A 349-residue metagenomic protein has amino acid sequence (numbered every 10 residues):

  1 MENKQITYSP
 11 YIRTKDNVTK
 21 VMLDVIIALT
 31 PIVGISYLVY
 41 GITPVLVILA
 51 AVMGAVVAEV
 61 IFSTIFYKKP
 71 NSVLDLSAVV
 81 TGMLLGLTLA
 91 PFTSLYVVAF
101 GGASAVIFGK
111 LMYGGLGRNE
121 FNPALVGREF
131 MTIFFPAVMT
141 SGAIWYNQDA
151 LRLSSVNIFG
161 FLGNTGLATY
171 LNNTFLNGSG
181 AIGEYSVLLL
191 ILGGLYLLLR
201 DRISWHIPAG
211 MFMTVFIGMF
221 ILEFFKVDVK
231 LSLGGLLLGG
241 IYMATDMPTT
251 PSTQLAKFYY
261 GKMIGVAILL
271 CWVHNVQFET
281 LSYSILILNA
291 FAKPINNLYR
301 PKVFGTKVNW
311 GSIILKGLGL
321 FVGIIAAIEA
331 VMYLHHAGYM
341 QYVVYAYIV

Functional and structural regions predicted by a protein language model:
M1-V56, V60, L334-Y345: N-terminal signal-anchor module of multipass membrane proteins
D24-I32, V47-E59, S77-G82, G86 (+14 more regions): Alpha-helical transmembrane segments in multi-pass membrane proteins
G41-G54, F92-A103, N173-V187, F224-L236: Structural signature of hydrophobic alpha-helical transmembrane segments
P70-T81, V98-A103, R118-E129, W205-M213 (+3 more regions): Cytoplasmic-side transmembrane-helix entry/capping segments in multi-pass membrane proteins
S77-A150: A generic, well-ordered mixed alpha/beta core segment in the N-terminal half of proteins
R118-I191: Long hydrophobic alpha-helical segments that form multi-pass transmembrane helix bundles in integral membrane proteins
L198-Y299: Alpha-helical transmembrane segments
K307-V349: Transmembrane alpha-helices
